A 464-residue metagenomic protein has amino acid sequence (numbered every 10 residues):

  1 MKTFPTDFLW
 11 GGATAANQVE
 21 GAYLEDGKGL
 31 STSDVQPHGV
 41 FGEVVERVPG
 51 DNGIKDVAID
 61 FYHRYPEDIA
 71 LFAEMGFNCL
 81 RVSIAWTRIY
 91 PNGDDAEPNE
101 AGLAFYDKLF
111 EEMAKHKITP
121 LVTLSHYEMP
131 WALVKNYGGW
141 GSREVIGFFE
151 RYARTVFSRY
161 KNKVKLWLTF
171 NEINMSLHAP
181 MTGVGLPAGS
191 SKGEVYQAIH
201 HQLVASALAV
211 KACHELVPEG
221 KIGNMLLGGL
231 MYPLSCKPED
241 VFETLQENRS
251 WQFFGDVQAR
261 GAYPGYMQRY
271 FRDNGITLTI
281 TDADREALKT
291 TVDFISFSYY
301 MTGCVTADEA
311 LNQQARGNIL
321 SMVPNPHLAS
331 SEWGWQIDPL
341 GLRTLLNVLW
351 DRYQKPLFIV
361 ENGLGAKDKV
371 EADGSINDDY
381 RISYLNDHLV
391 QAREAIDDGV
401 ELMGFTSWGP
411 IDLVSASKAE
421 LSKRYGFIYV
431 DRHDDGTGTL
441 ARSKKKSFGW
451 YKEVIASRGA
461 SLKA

Functional and structural regions predicted by a protein language model:
M1-P49, A73, N92-D94, L103-A464: Active-site region of glycoside hydrolase catalytic domains
G50-R64, G141-E144: Active-site mouth loops of central-metabolism enzymes
D60, R64-A85, T290, F294: Catalytic domains of carbohydrate-active enzymes, especially glycoside hydrolases
I84-P98: Glycine-rich, proline-tolerant flexible connector loops at the mouths of alpha/beta enzymes
